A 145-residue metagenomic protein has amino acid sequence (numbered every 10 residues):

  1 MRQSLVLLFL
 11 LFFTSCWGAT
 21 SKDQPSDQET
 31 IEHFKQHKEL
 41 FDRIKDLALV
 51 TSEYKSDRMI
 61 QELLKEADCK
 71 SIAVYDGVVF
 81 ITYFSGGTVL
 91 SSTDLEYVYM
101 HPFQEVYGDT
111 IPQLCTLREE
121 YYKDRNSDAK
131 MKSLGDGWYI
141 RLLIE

Functional and structural regions predicted by a protein language model:
S4-F13: Sec-dependent N-terminal signal peptides
V6-L7, I31, D128-A129: Alpha-helical interaction segments
F13-T14, P112: Mature extracytoplasmic/luminal segments of secretory-pathway proteins
C16-V78: N-terminal export/targeting and maturation segments
A67-E145: Extracytoplasmic electrostatic interaction patches
